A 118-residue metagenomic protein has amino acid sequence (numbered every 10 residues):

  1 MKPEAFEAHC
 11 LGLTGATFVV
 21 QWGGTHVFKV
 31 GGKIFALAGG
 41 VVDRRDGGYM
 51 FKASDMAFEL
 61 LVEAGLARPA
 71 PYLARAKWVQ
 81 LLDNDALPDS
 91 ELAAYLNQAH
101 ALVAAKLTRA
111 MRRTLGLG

Functional and structural regions predicted by a protein language model:
M1-G118: Charge-dense, helix-prone N-terminal extensions
